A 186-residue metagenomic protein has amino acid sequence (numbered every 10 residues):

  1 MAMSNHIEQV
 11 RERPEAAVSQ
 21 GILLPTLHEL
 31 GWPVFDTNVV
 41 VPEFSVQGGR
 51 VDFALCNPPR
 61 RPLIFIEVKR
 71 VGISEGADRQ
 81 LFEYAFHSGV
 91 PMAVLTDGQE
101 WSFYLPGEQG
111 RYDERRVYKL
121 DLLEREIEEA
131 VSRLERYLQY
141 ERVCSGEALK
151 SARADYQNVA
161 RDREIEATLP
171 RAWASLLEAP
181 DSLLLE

Functional and structural regions predicted by a protein language model:
M1-M92, E100-E186: A short, conserved, highly charged catalytic patch centered on acidic carboxylates
